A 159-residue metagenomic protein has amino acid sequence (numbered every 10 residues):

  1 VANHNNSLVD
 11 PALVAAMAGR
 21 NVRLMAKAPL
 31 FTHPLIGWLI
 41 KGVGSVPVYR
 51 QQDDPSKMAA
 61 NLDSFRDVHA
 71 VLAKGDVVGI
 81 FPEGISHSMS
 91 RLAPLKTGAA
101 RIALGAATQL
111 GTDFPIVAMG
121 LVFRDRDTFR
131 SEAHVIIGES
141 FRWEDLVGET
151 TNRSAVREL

Functional and structural regions predicted by a protein language model:
V1-S154: Soluble catalytic domains of membrane acyltransferases
A155-L159: Long, charge-rich alpha-helical interaction segments
